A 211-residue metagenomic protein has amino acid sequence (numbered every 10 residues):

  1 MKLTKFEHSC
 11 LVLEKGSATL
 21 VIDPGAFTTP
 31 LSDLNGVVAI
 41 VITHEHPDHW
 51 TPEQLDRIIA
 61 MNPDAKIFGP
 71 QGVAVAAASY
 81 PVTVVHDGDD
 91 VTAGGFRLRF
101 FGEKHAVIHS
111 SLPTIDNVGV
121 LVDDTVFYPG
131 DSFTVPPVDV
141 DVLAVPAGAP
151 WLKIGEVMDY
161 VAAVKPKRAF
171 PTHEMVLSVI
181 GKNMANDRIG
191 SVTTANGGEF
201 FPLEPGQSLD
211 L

Functional and structural regions predicted by a protein language model:
M1-N35, V82-D139, W151-E156, E204-L211: Core dinuclear metal-dependent hydrolase active-site scaffold
K2-T4, A78-D90, R168-L211: Binuclear metal-ion centers of metallo-dependent hydrolases, dominated by the metallo-beta-lactamase
L20-I22, V41, F68, Y128 (+2 more regions): Structural motif
F27-G69, D141-A144: Active-site metal-binding motif and surrounding structural segment of the metallo-beta-lactamase
D64, V157-M175: Proline-aspartate-enriched helix->loop->beta-strand connector
Q71, A147, T172-E174: Short secondary-structure boundary segments
H105, G148-A149, M175-I180: Short histidine/acidic/glycine/proline-rich micro-motifs that form metal- and phosphate-coordinating active-site loops
T114-I115, I154-D159, N183-I189: Charged helix-capping and loop-helix junction motifs
